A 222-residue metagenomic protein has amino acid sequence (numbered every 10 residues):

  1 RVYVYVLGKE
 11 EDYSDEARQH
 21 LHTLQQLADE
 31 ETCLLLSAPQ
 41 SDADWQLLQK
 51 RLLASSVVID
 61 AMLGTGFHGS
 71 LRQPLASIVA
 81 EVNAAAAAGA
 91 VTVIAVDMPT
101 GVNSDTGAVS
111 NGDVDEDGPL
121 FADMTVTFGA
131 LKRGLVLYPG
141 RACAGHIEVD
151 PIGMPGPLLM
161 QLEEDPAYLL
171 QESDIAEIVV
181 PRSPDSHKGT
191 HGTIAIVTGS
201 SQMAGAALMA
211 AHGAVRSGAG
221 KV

Functional and structural regions predicted by a protein language model:
R1-Q161: Glycine-rich phosphate/dinucleotide-binding loop and adjoining beta-alpha-beta core of small-molecule
R1-R18, M124, L135-V222: Small-residue (G/A/S/T)-rich helix-start motifs and N-terminal tracts that mark the onset
